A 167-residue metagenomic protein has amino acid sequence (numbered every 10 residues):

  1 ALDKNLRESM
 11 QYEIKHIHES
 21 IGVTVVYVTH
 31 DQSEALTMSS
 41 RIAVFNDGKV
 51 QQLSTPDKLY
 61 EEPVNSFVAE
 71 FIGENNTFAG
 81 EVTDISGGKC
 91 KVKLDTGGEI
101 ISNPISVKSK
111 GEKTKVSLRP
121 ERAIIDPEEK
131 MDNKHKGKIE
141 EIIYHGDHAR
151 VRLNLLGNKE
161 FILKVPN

Functional and structural regions predicted by a protein language model:
A1-F67: ABC ATPase nucleotide-binding domains
N5, R41, F71, D126-E129: Residue-level signal for well-ordered alpha-helical positions
S9, P63, T77, K134-H135: Short, conserved clusters of charged catalytic residues that mark active-site and nucleotide-handling motifs
Y12, S66, G80, G137-E140: Small-residue-enriched segments and motifs
T55-K89: ABC transporter nucleotide-binding domain
N75, I85-N167: Non-catalytic connector elements of ABC transporters
